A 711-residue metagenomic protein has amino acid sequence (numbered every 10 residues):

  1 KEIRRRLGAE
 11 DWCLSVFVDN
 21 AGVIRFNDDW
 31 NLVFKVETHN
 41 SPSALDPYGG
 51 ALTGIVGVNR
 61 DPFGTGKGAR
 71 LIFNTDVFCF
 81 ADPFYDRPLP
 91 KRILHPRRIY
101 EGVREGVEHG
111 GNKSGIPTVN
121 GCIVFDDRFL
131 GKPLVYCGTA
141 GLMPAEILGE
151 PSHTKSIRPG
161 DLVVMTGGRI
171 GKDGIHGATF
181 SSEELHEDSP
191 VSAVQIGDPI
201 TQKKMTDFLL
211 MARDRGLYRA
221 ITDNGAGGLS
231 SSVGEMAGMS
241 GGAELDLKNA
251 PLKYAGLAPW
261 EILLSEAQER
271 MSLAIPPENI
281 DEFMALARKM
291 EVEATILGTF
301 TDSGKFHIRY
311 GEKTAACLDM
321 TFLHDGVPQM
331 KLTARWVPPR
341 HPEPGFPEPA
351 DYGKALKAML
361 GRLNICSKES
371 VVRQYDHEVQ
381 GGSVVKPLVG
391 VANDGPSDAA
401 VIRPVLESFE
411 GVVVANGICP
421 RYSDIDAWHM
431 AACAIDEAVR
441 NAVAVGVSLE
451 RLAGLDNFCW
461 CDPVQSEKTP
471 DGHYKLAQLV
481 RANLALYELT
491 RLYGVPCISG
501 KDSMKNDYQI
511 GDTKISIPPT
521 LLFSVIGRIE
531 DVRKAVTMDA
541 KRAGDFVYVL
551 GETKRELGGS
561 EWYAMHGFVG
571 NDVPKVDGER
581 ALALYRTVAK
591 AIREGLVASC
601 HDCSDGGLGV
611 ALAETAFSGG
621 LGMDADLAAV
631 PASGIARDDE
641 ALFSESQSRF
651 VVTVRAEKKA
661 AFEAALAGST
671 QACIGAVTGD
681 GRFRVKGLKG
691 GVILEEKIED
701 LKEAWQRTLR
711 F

Functional and structural regions predicted by a protein language model:
K1-F711: Glycine/proline-enriched, intrinsically flexible loops and inter-domain linkers
